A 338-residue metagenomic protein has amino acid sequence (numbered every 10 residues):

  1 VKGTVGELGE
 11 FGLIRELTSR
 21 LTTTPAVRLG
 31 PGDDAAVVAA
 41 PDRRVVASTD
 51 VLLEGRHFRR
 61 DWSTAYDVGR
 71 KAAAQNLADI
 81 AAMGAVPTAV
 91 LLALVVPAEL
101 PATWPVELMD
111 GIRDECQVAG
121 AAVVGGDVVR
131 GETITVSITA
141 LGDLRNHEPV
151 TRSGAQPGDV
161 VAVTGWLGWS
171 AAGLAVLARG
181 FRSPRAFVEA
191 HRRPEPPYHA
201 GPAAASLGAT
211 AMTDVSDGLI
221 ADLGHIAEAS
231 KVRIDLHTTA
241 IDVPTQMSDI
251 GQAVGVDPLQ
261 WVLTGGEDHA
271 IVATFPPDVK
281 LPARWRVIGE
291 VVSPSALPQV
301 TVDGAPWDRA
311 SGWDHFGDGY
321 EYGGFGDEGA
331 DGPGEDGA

Functional and structural regions predicted by a protein language model:
V1-A82, F325: N-terminal glycine-rich phosphate/pyrophosphate-binding loops that anchor nucleotide-derived ligands and cofactors
V1-T22, S63, P97-A122, V129-V136 (+3 more regions): Glycine-/charge-enriched secondary-structure boundary and capping motifs
V37, N76, G84, V123 (+4 more regions): Residue-level signal for inorganic ion chemistry
A39-D42, L52, V86-A175: Glycine-rich anion-binding loops of enzyme active sites
A65-A89, D110-V118, H199, G218-I226: Small-aliphatic-rich amphipathic alpha-helix that forms the alpha element of a beta-alpha
T139-V150, P157, R185-P202: Active-site glycine-rich loop that binds ribose-phosphate moieties when present
P157-G165, R193-L219: Internal active-site segments that recognize and position negatively charged phosphoryl groups and nucleotide moieties
A171-V188: Short, compositionally biased
